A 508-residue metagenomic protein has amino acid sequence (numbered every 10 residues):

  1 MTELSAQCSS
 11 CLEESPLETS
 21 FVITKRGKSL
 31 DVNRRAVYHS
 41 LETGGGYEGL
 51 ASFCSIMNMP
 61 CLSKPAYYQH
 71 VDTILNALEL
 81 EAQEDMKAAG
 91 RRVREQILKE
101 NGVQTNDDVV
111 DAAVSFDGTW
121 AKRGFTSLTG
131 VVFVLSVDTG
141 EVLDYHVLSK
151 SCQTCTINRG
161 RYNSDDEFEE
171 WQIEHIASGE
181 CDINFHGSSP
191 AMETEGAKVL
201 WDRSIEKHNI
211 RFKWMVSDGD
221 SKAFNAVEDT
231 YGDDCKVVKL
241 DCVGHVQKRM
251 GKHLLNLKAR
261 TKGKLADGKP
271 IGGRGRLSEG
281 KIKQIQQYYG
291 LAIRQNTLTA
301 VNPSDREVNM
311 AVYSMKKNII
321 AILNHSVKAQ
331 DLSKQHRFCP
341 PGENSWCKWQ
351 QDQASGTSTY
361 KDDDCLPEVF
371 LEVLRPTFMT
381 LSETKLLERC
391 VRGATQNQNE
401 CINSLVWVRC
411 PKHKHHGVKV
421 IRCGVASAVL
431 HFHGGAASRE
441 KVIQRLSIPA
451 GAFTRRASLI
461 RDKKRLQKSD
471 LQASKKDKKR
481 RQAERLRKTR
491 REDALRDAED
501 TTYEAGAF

Functional and structural regions predicted by a protein language model:
M1: Short, intrinsically disordered, charge-biased short linear motifs at domain edges
L4-F125, A191, G196-K213: Short, positively charged, Gly/Tyr-enriched micro-motifs that form contact patches at catalytic or ligand/partner
S5-S10, E14, M192, G196-G244 (+1 more regions): Acidic/histidine-rich catalytic cores and adjacent linkers of DNA breakage/strand-transfer/modification proteins
S15-I23, V131-F212, P270, Q284-I285 (+3 more regions): Electropositive, glycine- and tryptophan-enriched low-complexity nucleic-acid-binding patches
P16-T19, A51, R123-F125, L143-D144 (+4 more regions): Short helix/loop capping segments that flank catalytic or ligand/cofactor-binding pockets
D31-A36, C181-H186, L386-E388, W407: Glycine- and acidic
H39-S40, F133, L405: Conserved, well-structured core segments
P65, N76-W120, F133-L148, Q153-I157 (+5 more regions): Histidine/cysteine- and/or acidic
